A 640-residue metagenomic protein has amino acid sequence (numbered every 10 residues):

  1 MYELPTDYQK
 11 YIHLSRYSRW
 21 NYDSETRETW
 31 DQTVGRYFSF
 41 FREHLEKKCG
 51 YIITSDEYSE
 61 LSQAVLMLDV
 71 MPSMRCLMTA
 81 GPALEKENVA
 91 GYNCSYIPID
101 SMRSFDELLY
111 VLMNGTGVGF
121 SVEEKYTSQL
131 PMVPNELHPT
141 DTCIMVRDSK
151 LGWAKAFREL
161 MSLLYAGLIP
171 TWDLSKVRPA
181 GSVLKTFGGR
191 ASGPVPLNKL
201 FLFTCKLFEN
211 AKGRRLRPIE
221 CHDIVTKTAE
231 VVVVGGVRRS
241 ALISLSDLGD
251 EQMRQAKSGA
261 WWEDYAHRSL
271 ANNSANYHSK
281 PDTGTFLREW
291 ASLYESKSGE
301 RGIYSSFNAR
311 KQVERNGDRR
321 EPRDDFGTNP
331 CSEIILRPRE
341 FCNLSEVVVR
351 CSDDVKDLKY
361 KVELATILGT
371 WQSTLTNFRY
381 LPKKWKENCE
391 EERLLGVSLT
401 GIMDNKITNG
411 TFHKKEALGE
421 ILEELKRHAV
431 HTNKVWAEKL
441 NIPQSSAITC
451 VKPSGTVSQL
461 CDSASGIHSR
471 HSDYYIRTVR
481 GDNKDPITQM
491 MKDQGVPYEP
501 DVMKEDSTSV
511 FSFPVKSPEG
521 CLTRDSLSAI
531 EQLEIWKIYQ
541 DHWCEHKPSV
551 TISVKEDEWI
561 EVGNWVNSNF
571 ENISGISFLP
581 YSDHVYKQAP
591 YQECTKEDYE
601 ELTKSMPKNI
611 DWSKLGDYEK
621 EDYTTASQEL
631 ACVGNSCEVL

Functional and structural regions predicted by a protein language model:
M1-L640: Extended catalytic cores of very large enzyme megasubunits
